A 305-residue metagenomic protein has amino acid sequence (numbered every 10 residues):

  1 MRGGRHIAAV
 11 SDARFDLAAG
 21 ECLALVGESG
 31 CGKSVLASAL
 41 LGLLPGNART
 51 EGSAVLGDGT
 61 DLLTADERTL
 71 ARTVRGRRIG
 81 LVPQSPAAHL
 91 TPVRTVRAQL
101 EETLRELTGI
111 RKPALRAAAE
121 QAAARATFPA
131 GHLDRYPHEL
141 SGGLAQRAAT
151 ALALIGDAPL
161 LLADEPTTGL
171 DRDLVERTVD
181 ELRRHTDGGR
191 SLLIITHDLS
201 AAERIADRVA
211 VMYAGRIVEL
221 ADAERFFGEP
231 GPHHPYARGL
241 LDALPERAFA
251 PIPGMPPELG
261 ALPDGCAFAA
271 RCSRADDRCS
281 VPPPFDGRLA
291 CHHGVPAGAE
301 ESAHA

Functional and structural regions predicted by a protein language model:
M1-E229, P296-A305: ABC transporter nucleotide-binding domains
L220-A305: Short catalytic/signature loops enriched in Gly
